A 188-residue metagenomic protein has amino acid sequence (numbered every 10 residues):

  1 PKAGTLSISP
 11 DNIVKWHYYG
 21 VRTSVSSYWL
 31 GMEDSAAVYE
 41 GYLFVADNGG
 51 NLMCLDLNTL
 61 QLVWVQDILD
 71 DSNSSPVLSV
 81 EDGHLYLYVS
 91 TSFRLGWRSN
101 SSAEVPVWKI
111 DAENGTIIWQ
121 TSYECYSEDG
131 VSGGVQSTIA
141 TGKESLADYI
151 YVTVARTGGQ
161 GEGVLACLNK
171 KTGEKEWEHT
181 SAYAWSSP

Functional and structural regions predicted by a protein language model:
K2-L6, A112-E113: Short loop/turn segments immediately following beta-strands, especially the blade-tip and inter-blade linker loops
G4-Y39, W64-G83, S90-W97, S101-E104 (+3 more regions): Extracytoplasmic beta-rich repeat domains
A46, N169, E176: Glycine-rich phosphate/oxyanion-binding loops and their immediately adjacent helices within cytosolic catalytic domains
G49-L52, R94: Loop/turn residues immediately N-terminal
G50, Q61, T116, E174 (+1 more regions): Glycine-centered loop/turn positions within well-structured domains that cap or flank conserved ligand/cofactor-binding
D56-L60, D111-N114, N169-T172: Short loop/turn segments that connect beta-strands within beta-propeller blades
